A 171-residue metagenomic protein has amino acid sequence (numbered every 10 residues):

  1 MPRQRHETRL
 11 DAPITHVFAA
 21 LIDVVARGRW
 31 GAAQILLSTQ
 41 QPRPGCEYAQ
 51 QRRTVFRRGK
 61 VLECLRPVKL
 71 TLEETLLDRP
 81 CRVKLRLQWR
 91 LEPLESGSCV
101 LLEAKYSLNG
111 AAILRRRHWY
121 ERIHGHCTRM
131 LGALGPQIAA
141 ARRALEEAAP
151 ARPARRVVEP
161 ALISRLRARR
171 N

Functional and structural regions predicted by a protein language model:
M1-Q40, I163-N171: Hydrophobic ligand-binding cavity/cleft-lining segments
R3-R5, V55-G59, R82-Q88: Short, surface-exposed coil-to-beta transition loops
P13, R53, R66-P67, L94-G97: Short strand-connecting beta-turns/loops that link adjacent beta-strands
V17-L21, R27, V61, L72 (+2 more regions): Hydrophobic pocket/interface hotspot
I22-D23, R66, P136-A139: Residues at helix-coil transition
A26-R29, L37-P80, S164-N171: Glycine-rich portal/gate segments that line the openings of hydrophobic small-molecule binding cavities
I35, T39, G132-N171: Short, highly charged C-terminal tails/helix-capping segments
L76-R129, P136, L145-E147: Beta-strand/loop substructures that line and gate deep hydrophobic ligand-binding cavities in soluble
